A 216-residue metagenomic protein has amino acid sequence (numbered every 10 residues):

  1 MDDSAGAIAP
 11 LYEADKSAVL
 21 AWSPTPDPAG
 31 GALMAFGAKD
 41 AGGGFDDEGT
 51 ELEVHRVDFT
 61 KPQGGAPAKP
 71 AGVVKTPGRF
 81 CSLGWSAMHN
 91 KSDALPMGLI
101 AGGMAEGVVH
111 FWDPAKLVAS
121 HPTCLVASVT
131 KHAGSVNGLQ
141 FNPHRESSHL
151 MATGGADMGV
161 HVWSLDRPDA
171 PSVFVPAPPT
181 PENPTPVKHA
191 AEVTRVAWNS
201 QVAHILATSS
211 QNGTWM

Functional and structural regions predicted by a protein language model:
D2-Q201, I205-M216: WD40 beta-propeller repeat fold
